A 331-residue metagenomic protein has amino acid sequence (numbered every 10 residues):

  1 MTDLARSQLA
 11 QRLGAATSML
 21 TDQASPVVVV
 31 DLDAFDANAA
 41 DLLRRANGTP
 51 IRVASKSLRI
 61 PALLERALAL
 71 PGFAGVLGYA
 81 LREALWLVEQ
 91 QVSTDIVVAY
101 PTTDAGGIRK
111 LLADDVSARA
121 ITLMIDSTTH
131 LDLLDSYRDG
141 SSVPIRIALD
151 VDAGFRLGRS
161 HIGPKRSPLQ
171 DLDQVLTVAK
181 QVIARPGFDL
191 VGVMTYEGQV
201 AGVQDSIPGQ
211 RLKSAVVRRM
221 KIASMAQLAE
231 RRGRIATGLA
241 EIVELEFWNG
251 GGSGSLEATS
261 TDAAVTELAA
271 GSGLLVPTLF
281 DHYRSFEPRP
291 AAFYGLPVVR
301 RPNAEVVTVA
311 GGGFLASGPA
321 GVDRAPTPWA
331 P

Functional and structural regions predicted by a protein language model:
M1-L13: N-terminal basic/disordered segments at the start of proteins
A10-V28: Generic N-terminal amphipathic, Lys/Arg-enriched alpha-helix
Q11-A15, A34-A62, G202: N-terminal glycine-rich anion-binding loops that anchor highly charged ligand groups
S18, V27-V28, N47-P50, L58 (+11 more regions): Hydrophobic/basic alpha-helical segments enriched in Actinobacteria
A37, V116, Q227: Acidic, metal/ion-coordinating pockets
R52-E197, G202: Active-site-proximal beta-alpha core segment in soluble small-molecule metabolic enzymes
A153-P277: Active-site loop/helix belt of alpha/beta enzymes
S272-P331: Charged (often Lys/Glu-rich) extended helix/loop segments that serve as interaction or gating elements
